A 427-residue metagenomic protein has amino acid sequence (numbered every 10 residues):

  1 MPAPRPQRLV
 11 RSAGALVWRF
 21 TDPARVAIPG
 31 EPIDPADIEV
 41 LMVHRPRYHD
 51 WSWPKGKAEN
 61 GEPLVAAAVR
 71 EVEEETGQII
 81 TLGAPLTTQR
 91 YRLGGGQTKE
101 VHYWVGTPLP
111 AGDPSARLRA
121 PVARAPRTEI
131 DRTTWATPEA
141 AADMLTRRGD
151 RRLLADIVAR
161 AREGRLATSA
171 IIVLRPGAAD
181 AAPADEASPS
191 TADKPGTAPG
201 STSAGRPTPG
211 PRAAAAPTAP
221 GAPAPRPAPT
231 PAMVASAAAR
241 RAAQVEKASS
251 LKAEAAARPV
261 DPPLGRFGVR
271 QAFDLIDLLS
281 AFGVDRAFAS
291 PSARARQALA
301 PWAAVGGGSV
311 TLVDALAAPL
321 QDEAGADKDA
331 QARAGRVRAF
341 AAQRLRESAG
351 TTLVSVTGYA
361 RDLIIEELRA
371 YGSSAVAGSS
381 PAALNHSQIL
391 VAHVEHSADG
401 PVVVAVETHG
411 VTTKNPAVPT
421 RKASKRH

Functional and structural regions predicted by a protein language model:
P2-W53, I172, P176, A184 (+1 more regions): N-terminal strand-loop-strand
V43, S169-R175, F288-P291, G350-I364: Beta-strand elements within well-structured catalytic alpha/beta cores of enzymes that handle phosphate/sulfate esters
V43-Y48, V404-V418: Short, solvent-exposed aromatic-acidic interface loops
G56, A67, A167-Q321, S380 (+1 more regions): Active-site-proximal alpha-helix that buttresses catalytic centers in soluble enzyme cores
A58-G149: Unchanged
D150-S169: Charged phosphate-binding loop/patch that engages nucleotide di/tri-phosphates or the phosphate backbone of nucleic
A332-R346, G350: A short, acidic, amphipathic alpha-helical segment used as a generic capping/interface helix at domain edges
G372-V402: Domain-level recognition of soluble alpha/beta enzyme cores, biased toward histidine phosphatases/phosphomutases
